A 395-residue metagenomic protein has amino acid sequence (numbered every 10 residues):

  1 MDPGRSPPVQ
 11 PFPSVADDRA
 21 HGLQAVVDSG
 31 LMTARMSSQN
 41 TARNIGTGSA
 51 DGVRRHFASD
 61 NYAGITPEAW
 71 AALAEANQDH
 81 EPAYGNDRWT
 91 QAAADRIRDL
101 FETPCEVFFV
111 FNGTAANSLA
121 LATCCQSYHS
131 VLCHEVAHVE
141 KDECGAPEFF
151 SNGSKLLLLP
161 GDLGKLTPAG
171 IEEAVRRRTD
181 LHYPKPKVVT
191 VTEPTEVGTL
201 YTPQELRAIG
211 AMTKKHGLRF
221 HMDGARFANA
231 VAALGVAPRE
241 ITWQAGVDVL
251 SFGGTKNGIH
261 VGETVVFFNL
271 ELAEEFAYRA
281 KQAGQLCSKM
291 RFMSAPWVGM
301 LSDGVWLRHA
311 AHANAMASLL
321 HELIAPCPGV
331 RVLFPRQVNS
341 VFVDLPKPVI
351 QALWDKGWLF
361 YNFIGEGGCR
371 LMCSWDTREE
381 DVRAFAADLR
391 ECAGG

Functional and structural regions predicted by a protein language model:
P11: Cationic, low-complexity basic patches in intrinsically disordered or flexible, solvent-exposed regions
G30-K356, Y361-T377, F385-A393: Conserved PLP-enzyme active-site core in the AAT-like
